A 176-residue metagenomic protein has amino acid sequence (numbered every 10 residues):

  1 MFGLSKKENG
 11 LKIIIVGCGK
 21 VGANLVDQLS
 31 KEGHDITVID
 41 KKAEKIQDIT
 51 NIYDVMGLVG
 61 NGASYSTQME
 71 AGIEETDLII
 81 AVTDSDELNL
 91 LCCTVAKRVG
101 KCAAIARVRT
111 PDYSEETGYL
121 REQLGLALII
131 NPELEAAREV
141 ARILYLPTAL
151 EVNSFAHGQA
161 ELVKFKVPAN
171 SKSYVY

Functional and structural regions predicted by a protein language model:
M1-Y176: Cytosolic regulatory regions of ion transport systems
